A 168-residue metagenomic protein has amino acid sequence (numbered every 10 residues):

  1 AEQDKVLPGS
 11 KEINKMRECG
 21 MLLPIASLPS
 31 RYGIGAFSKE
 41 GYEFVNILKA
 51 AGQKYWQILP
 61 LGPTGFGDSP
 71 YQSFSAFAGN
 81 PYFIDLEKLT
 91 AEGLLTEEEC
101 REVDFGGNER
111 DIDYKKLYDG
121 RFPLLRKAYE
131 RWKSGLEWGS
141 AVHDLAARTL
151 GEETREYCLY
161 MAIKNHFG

Functional and structural regions predicted by a protein language model:
E2-M16: N-terminal carbohydrate-binding accessory modules
N14-G168: Acidic/aromatic-lined carbohydrate-recognition and catalytic surfaces of CAZymes acting on diverse glycans
